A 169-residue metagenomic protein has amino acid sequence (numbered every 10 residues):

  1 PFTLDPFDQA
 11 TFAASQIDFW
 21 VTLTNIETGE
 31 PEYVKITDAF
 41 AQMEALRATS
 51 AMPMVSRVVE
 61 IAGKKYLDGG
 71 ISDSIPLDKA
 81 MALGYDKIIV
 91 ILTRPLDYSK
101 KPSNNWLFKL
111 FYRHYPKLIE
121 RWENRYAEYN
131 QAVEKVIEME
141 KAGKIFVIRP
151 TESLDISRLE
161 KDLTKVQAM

Functional and structural regions predicted by a protein language model:
P1-M169: Patatin-like phospholipase
